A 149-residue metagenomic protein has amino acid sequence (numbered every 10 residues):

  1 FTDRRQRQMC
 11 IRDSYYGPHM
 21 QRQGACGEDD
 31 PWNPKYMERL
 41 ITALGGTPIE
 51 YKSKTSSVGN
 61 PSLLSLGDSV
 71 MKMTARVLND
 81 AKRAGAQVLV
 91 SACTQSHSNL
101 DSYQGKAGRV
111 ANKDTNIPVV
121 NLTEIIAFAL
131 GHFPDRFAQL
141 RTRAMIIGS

Functional and structural regions predicted by a protein language model:
F1-I11: Single conserved hydrophobic/aromatic residue that forms the stacking wall/gate of nucleotide- or nucleobase-binding
Y16-P18: Short, structured patches in soluble enzyme cores that scaffold and shape functional sites
M20-D68: Redox- and metal-dependent alpha/beta enzyme cores, enriched for Fe-S-associated oxidoreductases and cofactor-handling
S62-L63, S69, L100-A107, P134: Histidine/acidic-residue-rich catalytic or RNA/ligand-binding cores of hydrolases and nuclease-related proteins
S69-G85: A short, acidic, amphipathic alpha-helical segment used as a generic capping/interface helix at domain edges
V90-S91: Short beta-strand scaffold positions
Q95-S96: Alpha-helix capping/helix-boundary segments
V110-L140: Short, flexible loop segments at boundaries between secondary-structure elements
